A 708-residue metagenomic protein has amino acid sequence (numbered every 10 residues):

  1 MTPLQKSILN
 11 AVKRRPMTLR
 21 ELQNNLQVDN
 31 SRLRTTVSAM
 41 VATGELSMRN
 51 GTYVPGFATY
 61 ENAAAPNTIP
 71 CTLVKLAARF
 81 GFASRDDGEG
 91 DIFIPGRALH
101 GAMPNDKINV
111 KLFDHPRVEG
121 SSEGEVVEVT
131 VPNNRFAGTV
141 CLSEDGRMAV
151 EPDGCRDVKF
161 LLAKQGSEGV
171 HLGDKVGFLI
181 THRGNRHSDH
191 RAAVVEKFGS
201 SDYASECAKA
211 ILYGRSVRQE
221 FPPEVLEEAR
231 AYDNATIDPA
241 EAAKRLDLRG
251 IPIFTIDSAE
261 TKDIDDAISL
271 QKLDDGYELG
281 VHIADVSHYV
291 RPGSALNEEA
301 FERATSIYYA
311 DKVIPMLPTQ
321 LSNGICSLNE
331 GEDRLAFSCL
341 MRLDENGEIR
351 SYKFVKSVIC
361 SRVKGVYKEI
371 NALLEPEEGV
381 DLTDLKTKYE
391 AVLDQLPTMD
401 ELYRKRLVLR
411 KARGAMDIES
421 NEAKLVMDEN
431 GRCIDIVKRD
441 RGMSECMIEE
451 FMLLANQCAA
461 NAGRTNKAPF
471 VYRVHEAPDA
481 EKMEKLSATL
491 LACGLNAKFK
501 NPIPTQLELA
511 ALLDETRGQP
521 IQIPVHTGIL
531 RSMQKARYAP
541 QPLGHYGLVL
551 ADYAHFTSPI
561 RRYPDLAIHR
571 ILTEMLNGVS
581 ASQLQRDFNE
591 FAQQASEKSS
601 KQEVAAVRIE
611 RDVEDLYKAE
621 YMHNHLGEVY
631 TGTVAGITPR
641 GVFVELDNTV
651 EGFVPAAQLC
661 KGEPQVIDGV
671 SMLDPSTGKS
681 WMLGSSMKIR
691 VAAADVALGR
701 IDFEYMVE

Functional and structural regions predicted by a protein language model:
M1-G280, S287-D333, K364, N371-A372 (+4 more regions): Charge-lined substrate channels and their catalytic hotspots, especially those that engage the 3′ end of RNA
G90-P95, D157-L162, V650-V666: A short macromolecule-binding patch
K107, K175, E348, V629 (+1 more regions): Residue-level marker of beta-strand positions
H115-P116, H182-N185, S200, V286-H288 (+4 more regions): Conserved nucleotide-binding/hydrolysis micro-motifs of P-loop NTPases
D257-E260, K272-D274, I283, V313 (+7 more regions): Short, flexible loop/turn elements at secondary-structure junctions
K272-L273, Y277, H282, P292-S294 (+2 more regions): Catalytic palm subdomain of template-directed nucleic-acid polymerases, centered on the conserved carboxylate motif
I307-K411: Conserved catalytic alpha/beta cores of large enzymes that bind or transform nucleotide phosphates and polynucleotides
F354, Y367-D647, F653-V670, S685-A693 (+2 more regions): Append "with occasional cross-activation on large, charged helical scaffolds in nucleic-acid assemblies
